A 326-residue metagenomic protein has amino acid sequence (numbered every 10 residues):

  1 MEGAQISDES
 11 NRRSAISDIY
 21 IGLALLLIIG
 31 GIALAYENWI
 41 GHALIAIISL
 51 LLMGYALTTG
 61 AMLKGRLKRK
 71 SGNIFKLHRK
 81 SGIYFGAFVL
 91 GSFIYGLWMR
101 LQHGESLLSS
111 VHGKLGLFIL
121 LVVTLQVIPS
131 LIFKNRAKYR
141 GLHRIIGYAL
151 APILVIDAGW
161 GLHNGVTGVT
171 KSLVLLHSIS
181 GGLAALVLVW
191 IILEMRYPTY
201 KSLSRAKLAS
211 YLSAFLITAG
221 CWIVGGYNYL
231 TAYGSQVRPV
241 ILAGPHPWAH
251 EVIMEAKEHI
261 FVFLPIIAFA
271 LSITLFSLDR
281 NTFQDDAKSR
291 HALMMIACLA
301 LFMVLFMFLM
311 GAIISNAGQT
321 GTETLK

Functional and structural regions predicted by a protein language model:
E2-K326: Membrane-embedded alpha-helical bundles that constitute the cytochrome b-like, heme-associated redox core of multi-pass
